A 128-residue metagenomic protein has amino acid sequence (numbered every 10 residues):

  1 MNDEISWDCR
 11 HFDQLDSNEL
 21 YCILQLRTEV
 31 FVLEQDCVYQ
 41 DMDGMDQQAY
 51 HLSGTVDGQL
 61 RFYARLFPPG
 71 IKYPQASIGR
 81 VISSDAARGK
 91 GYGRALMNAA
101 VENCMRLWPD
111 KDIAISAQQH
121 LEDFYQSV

Functional and structural regions predicted by a protein language model:
N2-H51, T55-Q59: Short amphipathic alpha-helix that is part of the acyltransferase structural core
S53, Q59-P69, Q75-I82: Conserved beta-strand in the GNAT
P69-I78, R88, L107-K111: A conserved beta-turn-beta hairpin within the catalytic core of GNAT-like acetyltransferases that forms part
S83, G89-E102: Conserved acetyl-CoA-binding loop-helix of GNAT-fold acetyltransferases
R88, N103, F124-S127: Acidic/histidine-enriched, beta-strand-rich ligand/metal-binding domains
C104-Q118: Conserved GNAT acetyl-CoA-binding A-motif
D112, Q119-V128: Conserved active-site alpha-helix within GNAT-family acetyltransferase domains
